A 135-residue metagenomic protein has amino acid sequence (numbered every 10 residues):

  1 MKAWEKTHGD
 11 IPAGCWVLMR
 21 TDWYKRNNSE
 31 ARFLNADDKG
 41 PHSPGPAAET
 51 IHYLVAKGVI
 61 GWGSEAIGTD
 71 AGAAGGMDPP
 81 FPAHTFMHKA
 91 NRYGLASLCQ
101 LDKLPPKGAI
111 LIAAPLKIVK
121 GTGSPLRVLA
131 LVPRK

Functional and structural regions predicted by a protein language model:
M1-K135: Active-/binding-site microenvironments in catalytic and ligand-binding cores
